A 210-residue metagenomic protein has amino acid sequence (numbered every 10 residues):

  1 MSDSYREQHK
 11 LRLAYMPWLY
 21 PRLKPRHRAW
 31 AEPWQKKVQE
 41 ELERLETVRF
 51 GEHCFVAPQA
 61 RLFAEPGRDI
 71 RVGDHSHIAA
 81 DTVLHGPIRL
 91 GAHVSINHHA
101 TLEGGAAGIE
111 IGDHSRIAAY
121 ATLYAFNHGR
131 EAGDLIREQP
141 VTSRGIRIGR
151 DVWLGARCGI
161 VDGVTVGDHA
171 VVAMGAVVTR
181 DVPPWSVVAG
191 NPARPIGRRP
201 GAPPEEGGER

Functional and structural regions predicted by a protein language model:
M1-H53, H114, Y120-A121, A125-G133 (+6 more regions): Terminal amphipathic alpha-helical/low-complexity segments used for targeting or macromolecular assembly
W34, E40-L42, E52, L62-A64 (+3 more regions): Short, functionally important structural connectors and interaction interfaces within domains
P58-V72, H77-T165, N191-P192, R198-G208: Flexible, glycine/small-residue-enriched loop-and-beta-strand segment within the central core of proteins
V161, V171-V177: A generic "structured core" feature
